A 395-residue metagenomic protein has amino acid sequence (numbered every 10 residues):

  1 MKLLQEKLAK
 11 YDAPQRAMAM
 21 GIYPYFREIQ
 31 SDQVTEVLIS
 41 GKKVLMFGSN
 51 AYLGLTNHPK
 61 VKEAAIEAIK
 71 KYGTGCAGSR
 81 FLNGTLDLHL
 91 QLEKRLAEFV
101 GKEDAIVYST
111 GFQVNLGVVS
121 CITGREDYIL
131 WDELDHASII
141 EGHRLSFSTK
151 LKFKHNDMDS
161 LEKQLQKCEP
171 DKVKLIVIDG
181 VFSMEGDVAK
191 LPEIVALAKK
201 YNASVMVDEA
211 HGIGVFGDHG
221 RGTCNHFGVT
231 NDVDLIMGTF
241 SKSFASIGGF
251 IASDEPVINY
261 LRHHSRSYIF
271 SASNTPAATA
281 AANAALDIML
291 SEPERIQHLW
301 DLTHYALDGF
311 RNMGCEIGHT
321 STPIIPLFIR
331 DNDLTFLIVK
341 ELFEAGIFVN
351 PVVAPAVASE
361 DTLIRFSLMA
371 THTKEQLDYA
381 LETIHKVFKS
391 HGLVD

Functional and structural regions predicted by a protein language model:
E6-Y72, A203: N-terminal "arm"/small-domain region of PLP-dependent enzymes with the aminotransferase-like
P59, E63-E67, K71, K94 (+3 more regions): PLP-dependent enzyme catalytic core of the Aspartate aminotransferase-like
E63, E67-G111: Conserved N-terminal alpha-helix of the aminotransferase class I/II PLP-enzyme fold
V118-A137: Conserved PLP-anchoring active-site segment centered on the Schiff-base-forming lysine
L151, H155-V207: Active-site phosphate-binding strand-loop segment of PLP-dependent enzymes
Y201-S204, H211, F216-S321: Active-site C-terminal subdomain of aminotransferase-like
Q297-A306, R311-G346, A356, E360-D361 (+1 more regions): Conserved PLP-binding catalytic core of the aspartate aminotransferase-like
